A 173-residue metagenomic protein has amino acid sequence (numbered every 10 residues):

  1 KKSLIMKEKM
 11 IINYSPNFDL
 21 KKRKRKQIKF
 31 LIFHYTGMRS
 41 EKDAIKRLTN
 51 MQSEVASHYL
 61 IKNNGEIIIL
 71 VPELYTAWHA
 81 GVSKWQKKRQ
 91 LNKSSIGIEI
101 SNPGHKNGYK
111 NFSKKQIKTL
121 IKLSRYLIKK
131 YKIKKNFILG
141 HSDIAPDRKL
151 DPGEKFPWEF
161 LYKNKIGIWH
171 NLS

Functional and structural regions predicted by a protein language model:
K1-I5: Short, Lys/Arg-enriched N-terminal segments with co-localized hydrophobic residues within the first ~10-30 amino acids
K7-K132, N136: Active-site-adjacent loop/helix surface patches within enzyme catalytic domains that shape the substrate-binding cleft
S53, G81-V82, G153, W158-F160: Alpha-helix boundary/interfacial micro-motifs
L60, E154-S173: Acidic, His- and aromatic-enriched active-site or binding-groove loops in soluble protein domains that engage sugars
W85-K88, K149-K155: A charge-rich, low-complexity, intrinsically flexible signal that marks solvent-exposed coils, linkers, repeats
L91-S94, D151, Y162: Short amphipathic alpha-helical patches
I133-R148: Acidic/histidine-rich, metal-coordinating catalytic segments
